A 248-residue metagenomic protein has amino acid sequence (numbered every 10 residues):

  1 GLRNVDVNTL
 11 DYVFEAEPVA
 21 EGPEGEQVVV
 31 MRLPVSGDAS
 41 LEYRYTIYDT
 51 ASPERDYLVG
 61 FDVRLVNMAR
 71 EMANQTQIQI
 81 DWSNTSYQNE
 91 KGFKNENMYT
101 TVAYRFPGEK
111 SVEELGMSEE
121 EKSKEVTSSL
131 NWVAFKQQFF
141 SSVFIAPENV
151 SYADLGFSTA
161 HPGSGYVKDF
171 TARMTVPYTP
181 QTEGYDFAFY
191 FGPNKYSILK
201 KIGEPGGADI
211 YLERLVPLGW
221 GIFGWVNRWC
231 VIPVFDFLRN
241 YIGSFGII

Functional and structural regions predicted by a protein language model:
G1-E213: Soluble non-transmembrane domains of integral membrane proteins
A172-M174, S244-I248: Short, intrinsically disordered, charge-balanced linker/junction segments flanking boundaries in proteins
D186-G246: Secretory/organelle targeting and membrane-embedding segments
